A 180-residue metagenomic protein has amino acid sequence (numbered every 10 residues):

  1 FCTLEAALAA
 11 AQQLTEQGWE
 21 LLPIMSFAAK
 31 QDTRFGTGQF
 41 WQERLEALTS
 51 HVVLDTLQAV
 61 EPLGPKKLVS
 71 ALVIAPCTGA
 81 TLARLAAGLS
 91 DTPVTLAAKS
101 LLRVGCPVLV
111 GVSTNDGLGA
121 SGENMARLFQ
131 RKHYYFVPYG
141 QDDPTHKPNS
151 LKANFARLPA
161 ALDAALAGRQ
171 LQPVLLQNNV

Functional and structural regions predicted by a protein language model:
F1-V108, S113-V180: A cross-family phosphate/adenosyl-ligand binding-site feature
